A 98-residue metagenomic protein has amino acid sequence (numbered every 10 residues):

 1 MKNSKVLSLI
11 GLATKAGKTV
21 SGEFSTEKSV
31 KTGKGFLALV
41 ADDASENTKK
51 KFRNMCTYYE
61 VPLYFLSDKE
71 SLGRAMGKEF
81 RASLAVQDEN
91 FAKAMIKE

Functional and structural regions predicted by a protein language model:
M1-V40: N-terminal first-folded block
S8, K28-K31, K50-T57, R74 (+2 more regions): Solvent-exposed alpha-helical segments within well-ordered globular domains of core cellular machineries
S8, K69-E98: C-terminal structural segments of small proteins and small subunits
G17, F36-L37, P62-Y64, R81-L84: Structural motif
F24-S25, A44, S67, N90: Short beta->alpha linker loops
K31-N54, P62: N-terminal positively charged helical leader segments and presequences
K50-R81: Mid-chain, well-packed structural core segment of small domains
